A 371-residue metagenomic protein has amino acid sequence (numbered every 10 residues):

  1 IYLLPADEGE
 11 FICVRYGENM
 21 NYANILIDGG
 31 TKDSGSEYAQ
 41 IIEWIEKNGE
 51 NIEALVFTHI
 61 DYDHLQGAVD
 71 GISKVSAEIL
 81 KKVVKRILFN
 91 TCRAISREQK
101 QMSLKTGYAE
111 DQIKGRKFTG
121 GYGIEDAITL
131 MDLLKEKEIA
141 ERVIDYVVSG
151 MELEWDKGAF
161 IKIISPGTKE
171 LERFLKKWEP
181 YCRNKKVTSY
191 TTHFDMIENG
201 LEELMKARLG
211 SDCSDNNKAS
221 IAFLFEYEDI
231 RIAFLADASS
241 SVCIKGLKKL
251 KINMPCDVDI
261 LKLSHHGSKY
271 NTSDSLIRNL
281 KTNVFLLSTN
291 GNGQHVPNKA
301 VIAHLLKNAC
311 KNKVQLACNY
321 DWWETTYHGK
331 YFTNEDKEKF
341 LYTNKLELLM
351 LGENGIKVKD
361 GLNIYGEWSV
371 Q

Functional and structural regions predicted by a protein language model:
I1-N48, D215-S241: Conserved beta-strand hairpin/beta-sheet module of binuclear metal-dependent hydrolase folds, prominently
E8-E10, D33, I60-Q66, A94-I95 (+5 more regions): Active-site environment of divalent metal-dependent phosphoester hydrolases
C13-V14, H64-D70, E98-Q101, I244-L247 (+3 more regions): A short acidic (Asp/Glu
Y16-E18, I45, I72-S76, L247-K251 (+2 more regions): Active-site catalytic pocket residues across diverse enzymes, especially alpha/beta-hydrolases
Y22-A23, S36-L88, I252-Y270, N279-N283: Active-site metal-binding motif and surrounding structural segment of the metallo-beta-lactamase
N24, A233-A303, K307: Extended hydrophobic/aromatic segments used for targeting, binding, or gating
K74-R231, V314, N319, G329-Q371: Flexible, acidic/histidine-containing loops and adjacent segments that form or flank the divalent-metal
N292-N308, K313-K337: C-terminal structured domain segments
